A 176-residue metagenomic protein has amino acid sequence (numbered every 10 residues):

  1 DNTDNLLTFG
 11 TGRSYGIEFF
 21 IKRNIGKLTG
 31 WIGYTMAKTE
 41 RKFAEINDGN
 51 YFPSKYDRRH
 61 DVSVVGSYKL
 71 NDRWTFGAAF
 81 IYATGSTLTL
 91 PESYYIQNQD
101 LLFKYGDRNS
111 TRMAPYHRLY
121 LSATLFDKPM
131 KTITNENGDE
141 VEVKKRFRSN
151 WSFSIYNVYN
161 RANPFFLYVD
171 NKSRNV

Functional and structural regions predicted by a protein language model:
D1-T11, R41-E45, G49-K55, T89-Y95 (+3 more regions): Extracellular/periplasm-exposed beta-strand and loop segments of Gram-negative cell-envelope proteins, dominated by
T3-L90: Gram-negative outer-membrane beta-barrel transporters
Y15, I21, F103, R108-S110 (+2 more regions): Generic hydrophobic alpha-helical membrane-segment signal
Y15-F19, H60-V64, H117-A123, W151 (+1 more regions): Hydrophobic, lipid-facing positions within transmembrane beta-strands of outer-membrane proteins
K27-Y34, S63, R73-G77, Y116-Y120 (+2 more regions): Outer-membrane beta-barrel architecture
D61-S67, Q97-N98, D107-R112: Short C-terminal domain-edge/linker segments immediately following a structured domain
R73, Y82-Q99, L125-V176: C-terminal beta-signal and adjacent terminal beta-strands/loops of Gram-negative outer-membrane beta-barrel proteins
L101-F103, L121-S122: Active-site/pore-lining binding-face segments in mid-to-C-terminal subdomains
